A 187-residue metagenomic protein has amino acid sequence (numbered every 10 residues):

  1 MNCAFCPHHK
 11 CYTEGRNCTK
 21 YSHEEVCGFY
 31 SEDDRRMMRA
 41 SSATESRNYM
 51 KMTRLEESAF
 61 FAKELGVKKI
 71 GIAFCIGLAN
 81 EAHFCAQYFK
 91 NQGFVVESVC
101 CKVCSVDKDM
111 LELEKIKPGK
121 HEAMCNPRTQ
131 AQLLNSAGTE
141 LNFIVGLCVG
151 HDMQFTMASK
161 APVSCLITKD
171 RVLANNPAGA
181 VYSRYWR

Functional and structural regions predicted by a protein language model:
M1-K69, I76-N80: Electropositive, gly/pro-rich neighborhoods at or near active sites that engage anionic ligands
T53, E122-S136, L147-V149: Active-site glycine-rich loop that binds ribose-phosphate moieties when present
E64-G71, L133-T139: Short, surface-exposed connector motifs at secondary-structure boundaries
I70, V96, V163: Hydrophobic anchor at the start of a short beta-strand that flanks the dinucleotide cofactor-binding loop
E81, C85-Q132: Long, charge-dense
E81-Y88, D152-A161: Short Gly/Thr/Asp-enriched flexible loops that form oxyanion-binding sites at enzyme active sites
K160-R187: Short, flexible loop segments at boundaries between secondary-structure elements
